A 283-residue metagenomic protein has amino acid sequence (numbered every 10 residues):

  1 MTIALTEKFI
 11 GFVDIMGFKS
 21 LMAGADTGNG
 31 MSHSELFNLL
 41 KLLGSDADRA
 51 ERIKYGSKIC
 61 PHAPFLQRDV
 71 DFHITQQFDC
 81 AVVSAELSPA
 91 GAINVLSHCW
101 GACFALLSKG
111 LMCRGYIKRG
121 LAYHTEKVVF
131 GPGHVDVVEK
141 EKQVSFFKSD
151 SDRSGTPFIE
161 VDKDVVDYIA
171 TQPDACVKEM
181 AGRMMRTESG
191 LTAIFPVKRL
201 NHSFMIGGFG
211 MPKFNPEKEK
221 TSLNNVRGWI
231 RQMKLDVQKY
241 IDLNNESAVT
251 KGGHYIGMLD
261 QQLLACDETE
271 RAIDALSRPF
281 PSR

Functional and structural regions predicted by a protein language model:
M1-S108: Catalytic NTP-binding/metal-coordinating core of nucleotidyl cyclase/transferase enzymes
F18, A122, V166: Short, solvent-exposed loop/turn segments at secondary-structure junctions
L21-G24, E86, I93, T125-P132 (+1 more regions): A short acidic (Asp/Glu
D79-S84, L111-T125: A short glycine-enriched loop-to-beta-strand structural element that forms part of the catalytic core of nucleotide
S97, G131-E139: A general alpha-helical scaffold signature found inside nucleotide-binding enzyme cores
L107-G115, R119, D136-V161: Catalytic/regulatory signature loops of cyclic-dinucleotide turnover enzymes and related class III nucleotidyl cyclases
D150-R283: Intrinsically disordered, glycine/charged-rich C-terminal tails and inter-domain linkers that flank nucleotidyl cyclase
